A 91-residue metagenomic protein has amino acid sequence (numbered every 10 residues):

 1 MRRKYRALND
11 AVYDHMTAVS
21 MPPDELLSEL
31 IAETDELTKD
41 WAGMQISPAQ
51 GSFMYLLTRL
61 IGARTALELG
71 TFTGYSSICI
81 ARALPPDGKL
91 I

Functional and structural regions predicted by a protein language model:
M1-I91: A short alpha-helical cap/connector motif
